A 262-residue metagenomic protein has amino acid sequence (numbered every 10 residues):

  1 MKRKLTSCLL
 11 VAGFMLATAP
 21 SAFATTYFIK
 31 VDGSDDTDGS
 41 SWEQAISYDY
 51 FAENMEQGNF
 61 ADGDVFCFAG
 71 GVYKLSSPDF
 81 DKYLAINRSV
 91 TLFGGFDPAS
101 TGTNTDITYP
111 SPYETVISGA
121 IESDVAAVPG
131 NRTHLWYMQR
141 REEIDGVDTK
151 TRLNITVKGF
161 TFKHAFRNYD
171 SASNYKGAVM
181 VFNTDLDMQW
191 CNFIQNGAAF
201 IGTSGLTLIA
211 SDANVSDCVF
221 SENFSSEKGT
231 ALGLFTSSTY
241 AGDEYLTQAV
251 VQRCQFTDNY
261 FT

Functional and structural regions predicted by a protein language model:
M1-L10: Bacterial N-terminal signal peptides that target proteins for export
L10-T18: Bacterial N-terminal signal peptides
A19-A24: Sec/Tat signal peptide C-region and signal peptidase I cleavage site
V31-A69, K74: Acidic Gly/Asp/Thr-rich repetitive segments characteristic of extracellular carbohydrate-active and adhesion proteins
A61, L75-F93, A99-K158, K163-D185 (+3 more regions): Extracellular beta-strand-rich solenoid/capping regions of secreted or surface-exposed proteins that bind or remodel
G94, R152-H164, D185-G197, I209-F224 (+2 more regions): Right-handed parallel beta-helix
